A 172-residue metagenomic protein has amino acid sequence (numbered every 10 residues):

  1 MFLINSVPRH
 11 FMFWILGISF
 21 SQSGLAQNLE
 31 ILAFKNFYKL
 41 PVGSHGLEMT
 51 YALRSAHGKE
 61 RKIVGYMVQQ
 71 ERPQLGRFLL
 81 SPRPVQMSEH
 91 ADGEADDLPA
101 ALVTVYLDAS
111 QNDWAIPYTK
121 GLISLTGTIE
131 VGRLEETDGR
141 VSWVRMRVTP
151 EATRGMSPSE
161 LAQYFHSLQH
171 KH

Functional and structural regions predicted by a protein language model:
F2-M12: Bacterial N-terminal signal peptides that target proteins for export
S21-S23: N-terminal signal peptide c-region/cleavage motif recognized by signal peptidases
A26-H172: OB-fold and OB-like single-stranded nucleic-acid-recognition modules and their adjacent interaction interfaces
